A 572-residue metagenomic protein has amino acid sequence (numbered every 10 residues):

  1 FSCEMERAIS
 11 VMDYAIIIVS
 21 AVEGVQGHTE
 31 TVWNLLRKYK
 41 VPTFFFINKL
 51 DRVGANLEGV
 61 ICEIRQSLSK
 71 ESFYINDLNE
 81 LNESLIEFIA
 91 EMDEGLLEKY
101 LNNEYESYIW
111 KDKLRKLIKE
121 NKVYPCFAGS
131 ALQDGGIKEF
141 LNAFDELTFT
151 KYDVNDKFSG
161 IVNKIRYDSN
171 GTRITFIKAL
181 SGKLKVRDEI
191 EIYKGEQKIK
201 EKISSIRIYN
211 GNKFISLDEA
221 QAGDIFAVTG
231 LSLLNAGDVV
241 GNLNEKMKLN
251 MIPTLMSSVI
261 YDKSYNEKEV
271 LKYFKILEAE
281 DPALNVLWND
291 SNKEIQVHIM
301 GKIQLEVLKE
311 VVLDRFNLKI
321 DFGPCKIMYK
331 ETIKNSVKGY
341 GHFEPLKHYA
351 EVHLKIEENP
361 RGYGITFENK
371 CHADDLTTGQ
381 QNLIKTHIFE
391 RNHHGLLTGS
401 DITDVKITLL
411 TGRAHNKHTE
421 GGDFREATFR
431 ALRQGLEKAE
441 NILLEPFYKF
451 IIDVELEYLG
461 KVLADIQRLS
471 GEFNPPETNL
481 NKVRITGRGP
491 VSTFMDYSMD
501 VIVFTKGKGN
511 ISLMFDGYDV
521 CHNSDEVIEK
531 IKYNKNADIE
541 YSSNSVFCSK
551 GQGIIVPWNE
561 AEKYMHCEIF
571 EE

Functional and structural regions predicted by a protein language model:
F1-E572: Structural and coupling elements of P-loop NTPases
